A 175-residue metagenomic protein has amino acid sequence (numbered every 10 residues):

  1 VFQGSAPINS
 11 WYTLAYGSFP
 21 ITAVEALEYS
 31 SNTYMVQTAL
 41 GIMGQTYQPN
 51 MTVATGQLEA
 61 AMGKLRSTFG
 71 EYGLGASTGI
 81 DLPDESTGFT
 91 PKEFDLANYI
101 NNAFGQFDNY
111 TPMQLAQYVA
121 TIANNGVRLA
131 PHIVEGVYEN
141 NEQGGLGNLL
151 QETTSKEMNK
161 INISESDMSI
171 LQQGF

Functional and structural regions predicted by a protein language model:
V1-F175: Beta-lactam-recognizing serine transpeptidase/beta-lactamase-like catalytic domain environment
